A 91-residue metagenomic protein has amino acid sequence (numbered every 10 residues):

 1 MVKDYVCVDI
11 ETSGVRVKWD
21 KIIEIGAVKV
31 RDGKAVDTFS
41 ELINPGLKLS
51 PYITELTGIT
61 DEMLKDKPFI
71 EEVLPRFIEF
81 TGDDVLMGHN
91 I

Functional and structural regions predicted by a protein language model:
M1-I91: Conserved non-catalytic scaffold segment of RNase H-like nuclease domains
